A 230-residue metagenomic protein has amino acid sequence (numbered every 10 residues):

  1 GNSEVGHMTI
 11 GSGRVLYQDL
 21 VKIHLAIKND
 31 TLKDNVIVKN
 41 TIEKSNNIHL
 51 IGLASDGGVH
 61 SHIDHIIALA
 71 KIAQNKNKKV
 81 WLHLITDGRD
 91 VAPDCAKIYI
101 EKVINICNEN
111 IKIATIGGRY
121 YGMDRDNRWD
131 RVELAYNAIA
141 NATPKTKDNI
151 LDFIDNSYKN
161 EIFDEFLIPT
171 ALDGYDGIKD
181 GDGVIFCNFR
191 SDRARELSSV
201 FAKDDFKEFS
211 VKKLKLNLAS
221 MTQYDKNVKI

Functional and structural regions predicted by a protein language model:
G1-Y120, R128-D130, L134, F206-I230: Active-site nucleophile/metal-coordination loop of metallo-enzymes that catalyze phosphate/sulfate and related
I10, F186-C187: Short hydrophobic-aromatic micro-motifs
V91-K179, A194, A202-E208, K212: Long, well-ordered, tryptophan-enriched scaffold segments
D182-G183: Extended acidic, low-complexity intrinsically disordered regions
R190: Conserved phosphate/oxyanion-binding catalytic-loop motifs
